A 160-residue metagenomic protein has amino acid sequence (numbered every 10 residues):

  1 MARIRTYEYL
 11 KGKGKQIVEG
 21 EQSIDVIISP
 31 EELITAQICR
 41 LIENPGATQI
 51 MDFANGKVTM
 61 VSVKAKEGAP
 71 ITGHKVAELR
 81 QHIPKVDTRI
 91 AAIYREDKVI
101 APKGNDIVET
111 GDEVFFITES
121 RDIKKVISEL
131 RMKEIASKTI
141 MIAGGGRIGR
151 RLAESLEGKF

Functional and structural regions predicted by a protein language model:
M1-F160: Cytosolic regulatory regions of ion transport systems
